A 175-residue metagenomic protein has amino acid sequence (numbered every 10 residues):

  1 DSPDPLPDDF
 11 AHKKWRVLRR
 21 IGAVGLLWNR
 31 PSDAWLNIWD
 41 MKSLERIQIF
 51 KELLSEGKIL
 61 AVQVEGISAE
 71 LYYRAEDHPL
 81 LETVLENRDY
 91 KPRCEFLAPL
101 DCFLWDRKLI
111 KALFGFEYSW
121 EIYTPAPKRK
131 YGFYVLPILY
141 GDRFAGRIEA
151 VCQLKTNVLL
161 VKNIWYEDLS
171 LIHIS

Functional and structural regions predicted by a protein language model:
D1-L171, S175: Long, charged, low-complexity, helical-prone intrinsically disordered regions
